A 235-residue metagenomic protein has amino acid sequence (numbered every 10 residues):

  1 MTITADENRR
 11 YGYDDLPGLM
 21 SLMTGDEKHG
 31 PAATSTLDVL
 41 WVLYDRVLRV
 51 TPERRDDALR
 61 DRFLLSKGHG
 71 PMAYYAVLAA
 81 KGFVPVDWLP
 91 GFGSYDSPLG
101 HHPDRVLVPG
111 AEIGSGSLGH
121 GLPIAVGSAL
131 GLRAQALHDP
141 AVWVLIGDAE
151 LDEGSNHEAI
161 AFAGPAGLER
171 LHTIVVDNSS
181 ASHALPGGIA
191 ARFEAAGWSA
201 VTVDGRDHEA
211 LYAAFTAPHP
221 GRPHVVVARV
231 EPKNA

Functional and structural regions predicted by a protein language model:
M1-Q135, W143, T202: Thiamine diphosphate
V50-D56, R60-R62, D104-A235: Glycine-rich ThDP/TPP pyrophosphate-binding loop and its adjacent helix/strand module within ThDP-dependent enzymes
